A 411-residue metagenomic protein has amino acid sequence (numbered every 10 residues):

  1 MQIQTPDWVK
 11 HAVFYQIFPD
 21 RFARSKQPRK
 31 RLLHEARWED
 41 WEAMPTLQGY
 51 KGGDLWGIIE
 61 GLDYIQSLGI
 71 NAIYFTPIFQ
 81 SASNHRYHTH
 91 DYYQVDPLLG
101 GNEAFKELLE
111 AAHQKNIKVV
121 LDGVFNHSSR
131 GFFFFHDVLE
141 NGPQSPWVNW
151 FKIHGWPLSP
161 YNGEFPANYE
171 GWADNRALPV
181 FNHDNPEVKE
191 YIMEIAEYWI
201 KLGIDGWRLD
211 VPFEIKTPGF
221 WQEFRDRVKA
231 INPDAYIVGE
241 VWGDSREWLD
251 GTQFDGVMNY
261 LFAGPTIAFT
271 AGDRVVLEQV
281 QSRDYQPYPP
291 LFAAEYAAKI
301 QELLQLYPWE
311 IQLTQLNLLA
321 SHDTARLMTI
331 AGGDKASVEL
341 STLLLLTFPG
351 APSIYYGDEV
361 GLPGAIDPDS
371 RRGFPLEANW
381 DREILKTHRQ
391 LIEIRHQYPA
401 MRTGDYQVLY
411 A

Functional and structural regions predicted by a protein language model:
M1-K118, S128, F133-D137, D174 (+1 more regions): N-terminal structural segment of carbohydrate-active enzymes
P6, K26-W38, N84-D96, F125-E164 (+4 more regions): Aromatic- and acidic-residue-enriched segments that line the glycan-binding/catalytic groove of carbohydrate-active
V13-Y15, I73-F75, V119-L121, W207 (+4 more regions): Hydrophobic faces of well-ordered beta-strands that scaffold small-molecule active sites in alpha/beta enzyme cores
I17, I65, F75, Y92 (+10 more regions): Conserved, mostly hydrophobic/aromatic
D20, L32-L33, G251-G256, L277 (+3 more regions): Aromatic/acidic polysaccharide-binding cleft in carbohydrate-active enzymes
W41-W56, H88-N102, D174-K189, D205-I215 (+3 more regions): The substrate-binding groove and active-site-proximal loops of carbohydrate-active enzymes, especially glycoside
L109-N116, H127, F132-P143, E194 (+5 more regions): Active-site-proximal helices and loops of the catalytic beta/alpha 8
S129-L202, D210-F213: Active-site-adjacent "subsite" loops/lids of carbohydrate-active enzymes
